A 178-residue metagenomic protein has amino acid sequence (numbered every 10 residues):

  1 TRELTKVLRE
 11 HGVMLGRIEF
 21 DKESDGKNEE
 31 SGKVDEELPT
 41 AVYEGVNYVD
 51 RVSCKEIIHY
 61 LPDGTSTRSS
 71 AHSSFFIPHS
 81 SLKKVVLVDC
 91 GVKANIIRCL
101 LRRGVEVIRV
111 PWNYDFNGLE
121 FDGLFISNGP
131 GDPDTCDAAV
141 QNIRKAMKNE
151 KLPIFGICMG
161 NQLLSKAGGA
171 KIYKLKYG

Functional and structural regions predicted by a protein language model:
T1-H72, S81-Y114, P133, Q141: RNA-binding accessory domains that recognize and position tRNA/RNA substrates
F75-F76: Aromatic (phenylalanine/tyrosine) cluster motif
V86-C90, I126, I157: Active-site-adjacent beta-strand anchor residues
V105-E106, F121-L124: Active-site regions of enzymes building and remodeling cell-envelope glycoconjugates
Y114-E120: Short amphipathic alpha-helix with an adjacent loop that forms part of the alpha/beta core around
F121, N128-G178: Cysteine-nucleophile active-site neighborhood
